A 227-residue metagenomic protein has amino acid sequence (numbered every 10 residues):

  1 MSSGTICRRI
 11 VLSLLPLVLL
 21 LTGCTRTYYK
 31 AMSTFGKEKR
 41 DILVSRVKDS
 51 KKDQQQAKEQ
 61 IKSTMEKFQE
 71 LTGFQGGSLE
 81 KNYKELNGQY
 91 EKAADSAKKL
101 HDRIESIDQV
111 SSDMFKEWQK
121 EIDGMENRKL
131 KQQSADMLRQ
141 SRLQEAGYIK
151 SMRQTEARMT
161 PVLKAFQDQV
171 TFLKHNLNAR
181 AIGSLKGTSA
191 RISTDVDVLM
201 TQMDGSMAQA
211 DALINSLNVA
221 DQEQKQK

Functional and structural regions predicted by a protein language model:
S2-L14: Bacterial N-terminal signal peptides that target proteins for export
L20-G23: C-terminal motif of bacterial Sec signal peptides marking the signal peptidase cleavage site
T25-A93: Immediate post-signal-peptide N-terminus of mature secreted/exported proteins
T25-T34, S63, K67-E70, D102 (+2 more regions): Compositionally biased, intrinsically disordered terminal targeting/sorting segments of membrane/secreted proteins
Y28, K39, R153, A157-K227: Long amphipathic all-alpha helical oligomerization modules
A31, E38, S45, F74 (+10 more regions): Primarily heptad-repeat coiled-coil rod domains in cytosolic scaffolding/tethering proteins
S50-I61, Y90-A93, A97-S111, M152-M159 (+5 more regions): Long amphipathic alpha-helices with heptad-repeat character, especially coiled-coil-forming segments used
R103-K186, V219: Extended amphipathic alpha-helical interaction segments
